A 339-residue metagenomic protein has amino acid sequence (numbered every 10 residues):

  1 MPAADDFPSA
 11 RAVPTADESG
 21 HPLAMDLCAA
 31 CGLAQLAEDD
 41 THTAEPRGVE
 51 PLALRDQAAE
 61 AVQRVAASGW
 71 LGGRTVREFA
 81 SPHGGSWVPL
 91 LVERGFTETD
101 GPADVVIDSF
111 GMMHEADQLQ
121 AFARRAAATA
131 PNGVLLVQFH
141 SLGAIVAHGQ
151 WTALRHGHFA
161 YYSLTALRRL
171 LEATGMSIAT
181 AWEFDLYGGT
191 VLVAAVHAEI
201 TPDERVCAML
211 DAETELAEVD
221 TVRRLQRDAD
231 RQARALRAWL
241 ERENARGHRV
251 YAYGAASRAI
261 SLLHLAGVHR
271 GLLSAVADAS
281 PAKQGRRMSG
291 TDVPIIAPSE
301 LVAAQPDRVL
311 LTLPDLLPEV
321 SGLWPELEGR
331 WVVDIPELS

Functional and structural regions predicted by a protein language model:
M1-D56, W182: N-terminal juxtadomain amphipathic helix that follows a signal peptide/anchor or precedes a small N-terminal auxiliary
L23, G188-V193: Short hydrophobic/aromatic beta-strand or adjacent loop that forms the aromatic wall/cage of a ligand/substrate-binding
A61-V65, G69-W70, S86, L90 (+2 more regions): Hydrophobic, well-ordered beta-alpha structural blocks that scaffold small-molecule cofactor pockets
E78-S81, A252: Class I SAM-dependent methyltransferase core
A103-Q118: A short SAM/SAH-binding and catalytic strip from SAM-dependent methyltransferases
L119-V134, P325: A short glycine-rich, Lys/Arg-flanked "PGG" loop and its adjoining helix->strand segment in the class I
V137-A160, L164-A166: Short, glycine-/aromatic-enriched active-site segment of Class I SAM-dependent methyltransferases
M176-Y187: Conserved S-adenosyl-L-methionine
